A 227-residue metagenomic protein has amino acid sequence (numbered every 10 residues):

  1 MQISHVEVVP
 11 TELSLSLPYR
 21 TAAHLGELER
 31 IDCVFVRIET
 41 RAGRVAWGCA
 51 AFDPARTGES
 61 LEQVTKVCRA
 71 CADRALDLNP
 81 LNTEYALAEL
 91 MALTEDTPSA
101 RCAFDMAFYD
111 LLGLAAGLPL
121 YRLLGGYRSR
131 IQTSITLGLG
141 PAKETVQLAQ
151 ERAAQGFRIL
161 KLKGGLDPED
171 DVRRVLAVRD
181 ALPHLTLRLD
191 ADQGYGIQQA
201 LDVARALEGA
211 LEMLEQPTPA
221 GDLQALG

Functional and structural regions predicted by a protein language model:
M1-W47, A51-A55: Structured beta-strand/loop patches that form or line metal/cofactor-binding pockets in enzymes
I3, V36, G43, F104 (+4 more regions): Conserved, mostly hydrophobic/aromatic
H5, E39-A115: Metal- or metallocofactor-binding catalytic centers and their adjacent structured scaffolds across diverse enzyme
P98, S129-T133, G156-R158, P183-L185 (+1 more regions): Short, well-ordered coil/turn segments that N-cap beta-strands
L114-P141, R174: N-terminal small/glycine-rich loop or linker at the start of catalytic domains across soluble metabolic enzymes
R130-E144, G164-G165, D192, G196: Active-site mouth loops of central-metabolism enzymes
G140-R152, Q198-D202: Short, acidic/polar
L162, P168-G227: Catalytic core of soluble alpha/beta enzymes
